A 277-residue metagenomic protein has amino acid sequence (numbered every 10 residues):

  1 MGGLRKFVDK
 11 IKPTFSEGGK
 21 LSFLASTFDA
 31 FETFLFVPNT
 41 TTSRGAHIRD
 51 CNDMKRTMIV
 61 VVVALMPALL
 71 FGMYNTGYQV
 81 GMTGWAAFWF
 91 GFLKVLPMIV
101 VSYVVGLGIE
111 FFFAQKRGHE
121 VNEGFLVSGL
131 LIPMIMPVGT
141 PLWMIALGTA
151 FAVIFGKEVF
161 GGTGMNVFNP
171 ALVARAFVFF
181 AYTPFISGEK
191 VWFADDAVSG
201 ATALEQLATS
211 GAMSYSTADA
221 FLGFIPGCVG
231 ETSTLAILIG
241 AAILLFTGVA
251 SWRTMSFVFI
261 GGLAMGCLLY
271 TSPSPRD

Functional and structural regions predicted by a protein language model:
G2-V95, I99: N-terminal signal-anchor module of multipass membrane proteins
I48, G106-R117, I154-G164, G240-T247: C-terminal ends of transmembrane helices
I59-M66, V101, G230-L244: Hydrophobic alpha-helical transmembrane segments
G91-V101, T140-A146, G227-G230: Structural signature of hydrophobic alpha-helical transmembrane segments
G106, L126-P133, T149-V153, A236-I243 (+1 more regions): Hydrophobic, membrane-inserted alpha-helices
G124-F125, L130-E189: Membrane-interface helix-loop-helix junctions at boundaries between adjacent transmembrane segments
G164-L238: Long hydrophobic alpha-helical segments that form multi-pass transmembrane helix bundles in integral membrane proteins
Y270-D277: Conserved small/polar residues in nucleotide/adenosyl-binding loops
